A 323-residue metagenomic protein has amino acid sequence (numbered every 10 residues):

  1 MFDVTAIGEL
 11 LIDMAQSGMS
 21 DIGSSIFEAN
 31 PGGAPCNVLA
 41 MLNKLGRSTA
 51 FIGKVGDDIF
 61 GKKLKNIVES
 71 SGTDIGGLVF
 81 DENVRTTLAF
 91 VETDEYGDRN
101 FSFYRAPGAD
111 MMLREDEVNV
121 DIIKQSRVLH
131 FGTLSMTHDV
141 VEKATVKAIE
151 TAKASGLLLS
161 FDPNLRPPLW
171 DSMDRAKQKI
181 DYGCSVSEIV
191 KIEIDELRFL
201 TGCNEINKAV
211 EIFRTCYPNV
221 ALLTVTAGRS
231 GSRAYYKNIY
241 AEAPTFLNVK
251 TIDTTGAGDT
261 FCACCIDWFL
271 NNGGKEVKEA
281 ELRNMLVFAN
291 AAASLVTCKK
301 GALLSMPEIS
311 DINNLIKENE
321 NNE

Functional and structural regions predicted by a protein language model:
M1-I75, L113, E323: Glycine-rich phosphate/adenosyl-contacting loop at the front of the ribokinase-like
F2-T5, E150, I206-E323: Conserved phosphate-binding/catalytic region of the ribokinase-like
L10, L134, P163, T260: Active-site metal-binding loops of divalent metal-dependent hydrolases
L42, E193, G258: Short, conserved phosphate/pyrophosphate- and ester-handling motifs at nucleotide-, phospho-/glycolipid
S48-T133, N313-E323: Conserved N-terminal subdomain of the carbohydrate kinase-like
D121-I122, Y182-G183, C216: Structural alpha-helical scaffold elements that stabilize or flank donor/cofactor-binding regions in carbohydrate
M136-I212, S230: Conserved beta-alpha-beta core of the PfkB/ribokinase-like small-molecule kinase fold
